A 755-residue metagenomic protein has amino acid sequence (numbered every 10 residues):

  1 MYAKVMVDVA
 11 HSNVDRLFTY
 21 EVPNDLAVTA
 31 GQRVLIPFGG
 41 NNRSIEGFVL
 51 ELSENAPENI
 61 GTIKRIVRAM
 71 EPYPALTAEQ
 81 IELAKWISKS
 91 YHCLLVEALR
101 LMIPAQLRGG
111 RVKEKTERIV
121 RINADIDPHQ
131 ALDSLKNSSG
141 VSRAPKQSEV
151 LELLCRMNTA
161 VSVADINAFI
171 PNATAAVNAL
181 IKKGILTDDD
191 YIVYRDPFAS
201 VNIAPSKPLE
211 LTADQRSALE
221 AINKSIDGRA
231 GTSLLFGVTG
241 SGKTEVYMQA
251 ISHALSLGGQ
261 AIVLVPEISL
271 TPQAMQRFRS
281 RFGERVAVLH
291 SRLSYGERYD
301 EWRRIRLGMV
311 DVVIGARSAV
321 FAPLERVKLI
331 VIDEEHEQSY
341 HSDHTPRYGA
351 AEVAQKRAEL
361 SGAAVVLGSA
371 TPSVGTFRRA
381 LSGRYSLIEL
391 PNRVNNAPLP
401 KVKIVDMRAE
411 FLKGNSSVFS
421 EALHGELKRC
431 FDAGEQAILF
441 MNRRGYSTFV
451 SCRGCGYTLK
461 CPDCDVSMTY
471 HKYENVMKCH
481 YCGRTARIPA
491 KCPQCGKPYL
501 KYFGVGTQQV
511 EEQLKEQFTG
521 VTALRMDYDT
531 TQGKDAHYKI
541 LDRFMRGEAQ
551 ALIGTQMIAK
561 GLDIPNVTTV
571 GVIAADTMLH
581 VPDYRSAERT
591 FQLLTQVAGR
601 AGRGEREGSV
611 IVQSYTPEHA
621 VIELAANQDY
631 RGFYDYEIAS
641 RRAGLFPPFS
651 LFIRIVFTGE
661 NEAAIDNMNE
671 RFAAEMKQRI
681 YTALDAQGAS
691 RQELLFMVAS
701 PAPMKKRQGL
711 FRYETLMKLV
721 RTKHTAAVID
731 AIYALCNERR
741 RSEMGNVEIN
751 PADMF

Functional and structural regions predicted by a protein language model:
M1-S369, L381-A397, Q708, L716 (+1 more regions): Accessory, non-ATPase domains that flank or precede helicase/AAA+ motor cores in DNA-metabolism machines
Y2, D15, T29-A30, V521 (+1 more regions): A short, contiguous, amphipathic alpha-helix enriched in charged residues
A105-Q106, G237-G240, V610-H619, A689 (+3 more regions): A glycine-rich phosphate-binding loop feature that marks nucleotide/adenosyl-phosphate handling sites
S206-T212, R216, E220, R229-V656 (+4 more regions): Inter-lobe coupling/hinge segments of SF2-like helicase ATPases
L439, Y681, F755: Conserved beta/loop motifs at nucleotide-recognition and modification sites
L524, I680-A702, R741-N750: Short beta-strand elements
R671-A683, V728-R739: Generic non-transmembrane alpha-helical segments
S690-K723: Short, intrinsically disordered low-complexity segments
